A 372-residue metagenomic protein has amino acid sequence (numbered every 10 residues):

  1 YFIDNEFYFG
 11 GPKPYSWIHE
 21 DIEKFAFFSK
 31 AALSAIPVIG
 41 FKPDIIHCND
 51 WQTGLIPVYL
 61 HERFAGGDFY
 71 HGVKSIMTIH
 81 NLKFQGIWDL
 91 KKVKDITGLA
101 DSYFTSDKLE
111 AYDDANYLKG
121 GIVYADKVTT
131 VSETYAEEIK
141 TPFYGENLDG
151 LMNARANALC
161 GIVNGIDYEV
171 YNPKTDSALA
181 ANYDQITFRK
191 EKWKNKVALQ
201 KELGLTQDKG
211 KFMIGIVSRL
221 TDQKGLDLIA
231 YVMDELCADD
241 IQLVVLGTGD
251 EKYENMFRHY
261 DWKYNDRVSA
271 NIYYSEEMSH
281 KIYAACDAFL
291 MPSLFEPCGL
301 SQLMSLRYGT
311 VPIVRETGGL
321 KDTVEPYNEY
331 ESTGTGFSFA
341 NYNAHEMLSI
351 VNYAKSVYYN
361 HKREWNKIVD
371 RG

Functional and structural regions predicted by a protein language model:
Y1-R371: Catalytic cores of nucleotide-sugar-dependent glycosyltransferases that transfer UDP/GDP/TDP-activated
